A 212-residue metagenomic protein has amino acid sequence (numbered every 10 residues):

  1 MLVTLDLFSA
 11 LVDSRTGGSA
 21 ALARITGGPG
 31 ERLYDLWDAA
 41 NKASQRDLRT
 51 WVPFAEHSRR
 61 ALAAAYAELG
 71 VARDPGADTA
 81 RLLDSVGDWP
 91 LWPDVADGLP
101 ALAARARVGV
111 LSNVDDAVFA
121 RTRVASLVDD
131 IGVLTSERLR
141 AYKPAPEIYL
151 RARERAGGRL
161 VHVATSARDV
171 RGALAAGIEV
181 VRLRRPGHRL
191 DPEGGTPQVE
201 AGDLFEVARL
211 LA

Functional and structural regions predicted by a protein language model:
M1-P93, D115: N-terminal helical cap/lid subdomain that shapes the substrate entry/recognition surface in HAD-like hydrolases
M1-V3, A96, P100, G109-A212: Asp-based, Mg2+/Mn2+-dependent phosphohydrolase catalytic module
